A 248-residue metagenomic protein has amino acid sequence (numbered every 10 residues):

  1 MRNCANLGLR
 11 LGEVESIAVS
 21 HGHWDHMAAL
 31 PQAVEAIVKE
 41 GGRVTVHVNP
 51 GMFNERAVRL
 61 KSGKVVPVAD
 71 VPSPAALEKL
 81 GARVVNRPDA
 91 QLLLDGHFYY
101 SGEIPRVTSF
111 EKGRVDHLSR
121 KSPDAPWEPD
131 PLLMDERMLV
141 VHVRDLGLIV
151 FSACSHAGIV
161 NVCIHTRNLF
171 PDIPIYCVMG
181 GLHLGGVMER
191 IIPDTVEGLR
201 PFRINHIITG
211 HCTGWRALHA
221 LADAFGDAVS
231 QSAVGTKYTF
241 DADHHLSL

Functional and structural regions predicted by a protein language model:
M1-V48, L169-C177: Active-site metal-binding motif and surrounding structural segment of the metallo-beta-lactamase
A18, V44-N54, Y176-G181, N205-C212: Short internal beta-strands
H23-M27, F53-R56, Q91-L93, A157-V160 (+3 more regions): Active-site environment of divalent metal-dependent phosphoester hydrolases
P50-K79: Active-site neighborhood of divalent metal-dependent phosphoester bond hydrolases
G63-P67, V71, A90-L146: Active-site-proximal loop/helix segment associated with metal-binding centers of metalloenzymes
G81-V84, G198-L248: Binuclear metal-ion centers of metallo-dependent hydrolases, dominated by the metallo-beta-lactamase
P129-D172, G180-L182: Active-site-proximal loop/helix segments of hydrolase catalytic cores
V178-G181, V187-F202, R216-L218: Feature captures the catalytic cores and cofactor-binding loops of soluble hydro-lyases/lyases that act on carboxylate
